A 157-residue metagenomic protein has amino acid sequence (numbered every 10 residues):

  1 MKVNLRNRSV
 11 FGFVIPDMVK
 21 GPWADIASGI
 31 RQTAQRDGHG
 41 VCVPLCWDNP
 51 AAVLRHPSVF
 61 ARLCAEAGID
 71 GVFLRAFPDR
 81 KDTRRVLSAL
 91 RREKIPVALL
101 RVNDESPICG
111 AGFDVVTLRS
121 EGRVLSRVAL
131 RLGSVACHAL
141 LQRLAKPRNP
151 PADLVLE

Functional and structural regions predicted by a protein language model:
K2-V116: Alpha-helical recognition/docking segments in bacterial nutrient-uptake and carbohydrate-utilization systems
C109-E157: Flexible loop/turn connectors
